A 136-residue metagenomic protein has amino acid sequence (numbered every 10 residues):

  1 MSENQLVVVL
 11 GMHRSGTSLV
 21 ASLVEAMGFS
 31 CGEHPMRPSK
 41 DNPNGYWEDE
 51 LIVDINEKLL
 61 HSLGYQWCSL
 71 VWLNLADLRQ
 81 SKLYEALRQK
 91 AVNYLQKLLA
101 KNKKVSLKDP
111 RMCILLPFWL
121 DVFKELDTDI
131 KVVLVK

Functional and structural regions predicted by a protein language model:
M1-L87: PAPS-dependent sulfotransferase catalytic core
Q5-V9, K103-D109, I130-V132: Generic beta-sheet signal
G16-A21, S106, C113-L116: Short catalytic/ligand-binding loop motif for oxyanion handling, primarily in non-cytosolic enzymes, centered on
L75-K82, N102-P110: Surface-exposed cleft-lining segments at the edges of enzyme active sites
L83-L98: A short, well-structured juxtamembrane/interface segment
V92-L95, L116, L120: Generic structural signal for well-ordered alpha-helices, preferentially at hydrophobic/aromatic core positions
L98-N102, L126-D129: Glycine-rich phosphate-binding loop signature in dinucleotide/nucleotide-binding domains
K108-M112, W119, L126-K136: Conserved phosphate-donor/acceptor-positioning beta-strand/loop module used by diverse small-molecule
